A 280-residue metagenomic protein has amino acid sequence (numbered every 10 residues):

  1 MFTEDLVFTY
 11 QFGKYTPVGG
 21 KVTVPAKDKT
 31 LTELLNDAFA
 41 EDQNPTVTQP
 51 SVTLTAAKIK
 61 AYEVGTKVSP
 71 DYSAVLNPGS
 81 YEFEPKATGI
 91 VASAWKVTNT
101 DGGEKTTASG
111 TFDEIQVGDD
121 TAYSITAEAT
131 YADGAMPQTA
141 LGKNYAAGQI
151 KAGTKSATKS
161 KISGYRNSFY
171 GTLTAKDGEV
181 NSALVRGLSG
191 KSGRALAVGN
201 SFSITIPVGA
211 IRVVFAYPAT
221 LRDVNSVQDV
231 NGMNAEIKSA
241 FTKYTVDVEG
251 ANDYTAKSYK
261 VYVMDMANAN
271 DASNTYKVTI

Functional and structural regions predicted by a protein language model:
K29-T53: Proline/serine/threonine-rich low-complexity linkers at boundaries of modular beta-sandwich domains
D37-Q43, P70-T88: Acidic, Ser/Thr
A56-P70: Short, solvent-exposed loop/linker segments at the N-terminal edge of repeated beta-sheet extracellular domains
K67, G118-S124, D271-T275: Extracellular Ig-like/FN3 beta-sandwich strand-entry sites
V68-G79, N181-G232: Beta-rich globular "head" domains
S80-G102, T220-A240, V246: Change to "...patches in solvent-exposed regions of secreted, membrane-anchored, or virion-exposed structural
E104-D133: Solvent-exposed segments in extracellular or luminal domains encompassing
E128-A146: Short, solvent-exposed loop/turn segments at the edges of extracellular beta-sandwich modules
